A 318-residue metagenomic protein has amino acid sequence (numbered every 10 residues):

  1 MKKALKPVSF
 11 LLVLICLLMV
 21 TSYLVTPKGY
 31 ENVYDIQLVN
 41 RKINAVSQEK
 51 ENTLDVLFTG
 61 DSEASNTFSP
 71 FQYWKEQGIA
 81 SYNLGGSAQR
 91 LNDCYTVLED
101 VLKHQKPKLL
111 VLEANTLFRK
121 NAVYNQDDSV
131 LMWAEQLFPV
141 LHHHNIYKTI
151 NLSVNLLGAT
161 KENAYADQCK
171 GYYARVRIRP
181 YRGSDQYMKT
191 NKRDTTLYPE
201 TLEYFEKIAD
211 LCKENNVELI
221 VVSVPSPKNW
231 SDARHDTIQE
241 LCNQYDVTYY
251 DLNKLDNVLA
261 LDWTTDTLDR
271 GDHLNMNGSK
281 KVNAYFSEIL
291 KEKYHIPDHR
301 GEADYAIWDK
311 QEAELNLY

Functional and structural regions predicted by a protein language model:
M1-C16: N-terminal Sec-pathway targeting helices
L17-A80, R90-D100: Membrane/wall-proximal cationic-aromatic binding patches
D55-V56, L109, I220: Structural motif
F58, N83-S87, K192-Y198, V222-K228 (+1 more regions): Second-shell loop/turn segments in exported
T59, E63-H143: Membrane-embedded segments
A114, N125-E218, H299-Y318: Secreted/periplasmic serine-hydrolase-like ester/acetyl group-modifying domain
G183-W263: Flexible, glycine-rich surface segments
D236, Y245-Y305: C-terminal regions of proteins
